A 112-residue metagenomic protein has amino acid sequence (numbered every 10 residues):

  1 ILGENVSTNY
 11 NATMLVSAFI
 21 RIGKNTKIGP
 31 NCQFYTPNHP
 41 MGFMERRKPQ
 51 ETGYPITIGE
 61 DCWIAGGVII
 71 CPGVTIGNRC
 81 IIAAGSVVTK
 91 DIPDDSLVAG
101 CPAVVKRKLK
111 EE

Functional and structural regions predicted by a protein language model:
I1-T75, C101-P102, R107-K110: Flexible, glycine/small-residue-enriched loop-and-beta-strand segment within the central core of proteins
I76-L97: C-terminal/domain-terminus segments
